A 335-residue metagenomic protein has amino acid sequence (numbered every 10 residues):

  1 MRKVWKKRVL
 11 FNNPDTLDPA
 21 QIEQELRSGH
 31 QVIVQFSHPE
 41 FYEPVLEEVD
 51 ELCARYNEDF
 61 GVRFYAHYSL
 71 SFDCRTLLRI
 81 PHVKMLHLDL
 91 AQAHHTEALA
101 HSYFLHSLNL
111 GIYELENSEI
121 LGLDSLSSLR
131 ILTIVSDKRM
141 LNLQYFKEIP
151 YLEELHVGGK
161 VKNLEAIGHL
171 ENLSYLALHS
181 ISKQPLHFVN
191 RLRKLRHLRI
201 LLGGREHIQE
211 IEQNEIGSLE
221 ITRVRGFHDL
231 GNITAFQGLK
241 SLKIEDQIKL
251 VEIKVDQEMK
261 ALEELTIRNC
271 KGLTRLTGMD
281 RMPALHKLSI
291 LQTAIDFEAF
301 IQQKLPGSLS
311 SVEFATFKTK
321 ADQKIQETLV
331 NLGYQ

Functional and structural regions predicted by a protein language model:
M1: Conserved acidic
K6-A20, S28-D50, A54-F72, T76-L78 (+11 more regions): Concave beta-strand-loop units of leucine-rich repeat
